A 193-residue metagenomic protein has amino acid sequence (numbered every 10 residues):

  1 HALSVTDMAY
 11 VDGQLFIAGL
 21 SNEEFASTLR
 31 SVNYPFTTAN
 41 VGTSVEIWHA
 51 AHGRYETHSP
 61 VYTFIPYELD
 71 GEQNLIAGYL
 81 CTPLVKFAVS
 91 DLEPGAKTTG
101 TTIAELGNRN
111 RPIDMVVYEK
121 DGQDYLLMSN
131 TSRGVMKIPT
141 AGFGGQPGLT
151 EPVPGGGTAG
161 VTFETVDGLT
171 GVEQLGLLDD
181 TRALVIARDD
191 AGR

Functional and structural regions predicted by a protein language model:
H1-Y10, S21-A26, N33-P35, Y79-C81 (+1 more regions): Eukaryotic scaffold repeat domains enriched in small/polar residues
A2-F16, S21-N22, G53-Q73, N108-R109 (+2 more regions): Structural signature of eukaryotic scaffold interfaces centered on beta-propeller domains
L20-E23, Y79-L80, S129-T131, R188-D190: Short loop/turn segments immediately following the C-termini of beta-strands
E24-V32, A50, R54-L92: Beta-propeller domains
P35-T57, S90-G107, T158-T162: Blade-edge beta-strand/turn elements of extracellular beta-propeller and related beta-sheet repeat scaffolds
I65-E68, Q73-G78, P83-F87, G107-G156: Loop/turn-rich, solvent-exposed surfaces of beta-rich toroidal or solenoidal domains
T99-D114, G144-D180: Conserved blade-ending motifs and adjacent loop-strand segments that build the rim/top face of beta-propeller domains
R182-R193: C-terminal scaffolding/assembly regions of large eukaryotic complex subunits
